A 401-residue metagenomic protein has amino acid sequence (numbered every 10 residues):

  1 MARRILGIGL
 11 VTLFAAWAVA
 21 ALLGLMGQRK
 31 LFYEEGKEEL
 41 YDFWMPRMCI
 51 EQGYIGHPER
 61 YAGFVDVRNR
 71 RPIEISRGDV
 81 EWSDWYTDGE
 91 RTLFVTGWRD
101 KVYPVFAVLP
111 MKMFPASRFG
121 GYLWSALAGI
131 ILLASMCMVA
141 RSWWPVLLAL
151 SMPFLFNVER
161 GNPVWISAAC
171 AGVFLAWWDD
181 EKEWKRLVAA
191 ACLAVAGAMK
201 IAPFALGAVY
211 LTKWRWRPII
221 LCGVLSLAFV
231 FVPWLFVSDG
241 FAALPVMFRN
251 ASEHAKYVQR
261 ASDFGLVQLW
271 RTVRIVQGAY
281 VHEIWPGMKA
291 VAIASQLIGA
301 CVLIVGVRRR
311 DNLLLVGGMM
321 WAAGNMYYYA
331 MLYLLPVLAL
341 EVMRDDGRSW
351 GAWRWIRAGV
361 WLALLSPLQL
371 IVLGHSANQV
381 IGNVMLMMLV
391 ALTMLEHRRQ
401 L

Functional and structural regions predicted by a protein language model:
A2-V188, R215-L335, A339-D346: Primarily membrane-embedded glycan-assembly and transfer machineries that use lipid-linked glycans
L6-G7, P203, A292, V360 (+1 more regions): Sequence-pattern detector for short linear motifs and compositional/periodic biases rather than a specific fold
A21-G24, A339-L401: Aromatic-enriched
R160, K200, F248-Q268, W353-L364 (+1 more regions): A broadly tuned preference for mixed-charge, low-complexity surface segments
R186-Y210, L315-A322: Membrane-interface alpha helices of multi-pass inner-membrane proteins
